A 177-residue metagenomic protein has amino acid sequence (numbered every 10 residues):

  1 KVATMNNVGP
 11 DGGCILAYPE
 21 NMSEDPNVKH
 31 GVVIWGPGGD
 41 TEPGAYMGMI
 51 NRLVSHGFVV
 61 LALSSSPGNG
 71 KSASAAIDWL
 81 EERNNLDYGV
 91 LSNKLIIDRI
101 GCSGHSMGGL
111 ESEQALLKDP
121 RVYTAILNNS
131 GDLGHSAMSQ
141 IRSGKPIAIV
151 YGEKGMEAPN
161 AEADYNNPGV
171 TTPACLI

Functional and structural regions predicted by a protein language model:
K1-V28: N-terminal cap/lid segment of alpha/beta-hydrolase-fold proteins
N21-K29, K71-L110: Gly/Ser-rich "nucleophile elbow"/oxyanion-hole loop immediately N-terminal to the catalytic nucleophile in hydrolases
N27-G38: Short beta-strand element of the alpha/beta-hydrolase
G44-L63: Short amphipathic alpha-helix adjacent to the substrate-entry channel of hydrolases
S103, L127-N129, V150: Alpha/beta-hydrolase-fold catalytic nucleophile elbow
E111-A115, S136: Hydrolases whose catalytic domains are alpha/beta-hydrolase-1, hotdog thioesterase, or metallo-beta-lactamase-like
R121-D132, C175: A conserved short beta-strand
R142-I177: Active-site-adjacent alpha-helix of alpha/beta-hydrolase-fold enzymes
